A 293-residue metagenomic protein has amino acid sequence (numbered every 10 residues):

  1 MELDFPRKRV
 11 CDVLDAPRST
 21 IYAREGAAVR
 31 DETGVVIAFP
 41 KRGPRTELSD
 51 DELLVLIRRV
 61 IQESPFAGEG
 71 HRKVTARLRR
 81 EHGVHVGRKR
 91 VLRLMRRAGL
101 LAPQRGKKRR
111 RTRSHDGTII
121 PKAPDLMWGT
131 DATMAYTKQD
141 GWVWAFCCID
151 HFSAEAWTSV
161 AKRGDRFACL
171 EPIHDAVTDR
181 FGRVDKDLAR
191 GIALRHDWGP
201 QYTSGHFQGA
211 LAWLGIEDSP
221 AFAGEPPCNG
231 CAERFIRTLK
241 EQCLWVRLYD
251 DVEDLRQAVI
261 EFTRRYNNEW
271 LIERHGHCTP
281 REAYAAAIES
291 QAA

Functional and structural regions predicted by a protein language model:
M1-R18: Double-stranded DNA-binding cores of transcription factors and transposases
D4-P6, E69, V86, D250: Residue-level signal for the short linker/turn that defines the boundary of a DNA-recognition helix
V10, R105-R109, S159, R190-W198 (+2 more regions): RNase H-like polynucleotidyl transferase catalytic core
V10-C11, I21, I57, V74 (+13 more regions): Mobile genetic element proteins and their domesticated derivatives, centered on retroelements and DNA transposons
C11, R18-M127, E225-P226, P280-E289: Basic, flexible linker segments flanking DNA-binding modules in nucleic acid-interacting mobile-element proteins
I120, A212-I216, T238-A293: C-terminal domain-tail junction helix/linker
G129-W157, K162: An active-site-proximal beta-strand-loop segment
T137, G141, S159-D185: Active-site beta-loop-alpha junctions of metal-dependent nucleic acid enzymes, especially the RNase H-like/DDE
